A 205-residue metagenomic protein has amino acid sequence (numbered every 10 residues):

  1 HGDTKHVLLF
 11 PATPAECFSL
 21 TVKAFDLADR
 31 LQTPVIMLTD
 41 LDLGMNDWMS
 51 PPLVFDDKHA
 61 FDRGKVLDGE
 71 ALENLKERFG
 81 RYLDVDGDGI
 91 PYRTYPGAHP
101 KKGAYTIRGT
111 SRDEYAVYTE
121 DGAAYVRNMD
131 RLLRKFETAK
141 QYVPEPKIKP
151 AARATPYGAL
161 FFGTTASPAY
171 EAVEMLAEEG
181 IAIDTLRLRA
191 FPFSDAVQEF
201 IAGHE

Functional and structural regions predicted by a protein language model:
H1-D3, A60: Flexible glycine/proline-rich, aromatic-decorated loop/lid segments
D3-F25: Active-site/ligand-binding-proximal alpha/beta "capping" segment
L20-E205: Flexible, low-complexity linker and terminal segments
